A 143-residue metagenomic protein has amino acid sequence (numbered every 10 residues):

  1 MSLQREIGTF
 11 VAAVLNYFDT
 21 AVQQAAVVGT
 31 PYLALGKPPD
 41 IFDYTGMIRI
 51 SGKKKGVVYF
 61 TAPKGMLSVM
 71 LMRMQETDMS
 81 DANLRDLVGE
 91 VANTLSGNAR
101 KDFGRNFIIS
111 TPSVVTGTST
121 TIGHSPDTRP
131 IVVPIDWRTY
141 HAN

Functional and structural regions predicted by a protein language model:
M1-N143: N-terminal auxiliary interaction/assembly segments of multi-subunit proteins
